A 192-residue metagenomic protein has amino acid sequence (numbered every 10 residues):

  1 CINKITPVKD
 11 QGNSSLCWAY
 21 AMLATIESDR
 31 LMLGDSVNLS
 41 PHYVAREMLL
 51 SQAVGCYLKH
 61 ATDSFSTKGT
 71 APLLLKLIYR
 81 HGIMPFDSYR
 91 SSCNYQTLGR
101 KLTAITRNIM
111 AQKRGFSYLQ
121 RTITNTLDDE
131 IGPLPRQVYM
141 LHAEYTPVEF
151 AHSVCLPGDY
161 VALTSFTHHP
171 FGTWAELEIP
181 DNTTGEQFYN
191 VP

Functional and structural regions predicted by a protein language model:
C1-P192: Catalytic-core signature of thiol
